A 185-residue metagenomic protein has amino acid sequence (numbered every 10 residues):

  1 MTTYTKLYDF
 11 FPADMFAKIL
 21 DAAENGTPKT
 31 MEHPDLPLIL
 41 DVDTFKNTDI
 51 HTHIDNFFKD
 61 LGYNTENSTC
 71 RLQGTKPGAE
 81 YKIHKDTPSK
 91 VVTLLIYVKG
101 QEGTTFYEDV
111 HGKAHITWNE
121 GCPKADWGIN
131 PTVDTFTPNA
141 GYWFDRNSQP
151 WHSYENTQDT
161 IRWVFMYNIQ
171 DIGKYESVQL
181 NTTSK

Functional and structural regions predicted by a protein language model:
M1-T2, Q179-K185: Short, Lys/Arg-enriched, disordered terminal segments
M1-Y63: Non-heme Fe(II)/2-oxoglutarate
L38-V42, K76, K185: Amphipathic alpha-helical surface "interface" segments used for docking/oligomerization or membrane association within
K46-N47, V110, T182-K185: Noncatalytic linker/hinge segments flanking ATPase motor cores
E66-S68, Q73-N181: Catalytic core of non-heme Fe(II) oxygenases with the double-stranded beta-helix
